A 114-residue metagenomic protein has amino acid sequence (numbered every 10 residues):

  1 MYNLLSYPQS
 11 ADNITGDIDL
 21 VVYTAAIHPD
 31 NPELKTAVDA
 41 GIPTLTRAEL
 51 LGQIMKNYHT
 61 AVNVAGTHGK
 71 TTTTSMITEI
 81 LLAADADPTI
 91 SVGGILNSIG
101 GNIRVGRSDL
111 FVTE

Functional and structural regions predicted by a protein language model:
M1-S6, N97-G101: N-terminal beta-loop-helix "entrance" segment that forms/cooperates in small-molecule cofactor or anionic ligand
Y2-G16: Glycine-rich, highly charged phosphate/nucleotide-binding loops
D12-G16, A25-E114: Phosphate-binding loop of NTP-binding sites
V22: N-terminal Rossmann-like NAD(P) cofactor-binding module of classical short-chain dehydrogenase/reductase
